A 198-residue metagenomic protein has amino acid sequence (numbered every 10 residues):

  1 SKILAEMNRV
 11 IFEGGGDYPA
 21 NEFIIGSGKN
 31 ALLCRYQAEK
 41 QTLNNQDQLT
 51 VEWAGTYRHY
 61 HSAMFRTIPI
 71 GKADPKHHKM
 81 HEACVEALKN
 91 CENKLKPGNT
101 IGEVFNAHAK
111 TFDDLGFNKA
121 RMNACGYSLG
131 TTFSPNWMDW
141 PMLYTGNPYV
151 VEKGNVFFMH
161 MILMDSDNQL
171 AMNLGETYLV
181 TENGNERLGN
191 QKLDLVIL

Functional and structural regions predicted by a protein language model:
S1-L198: Active-site neighborhoods and metal-handling regions in enzymes and metal-associated proteins
